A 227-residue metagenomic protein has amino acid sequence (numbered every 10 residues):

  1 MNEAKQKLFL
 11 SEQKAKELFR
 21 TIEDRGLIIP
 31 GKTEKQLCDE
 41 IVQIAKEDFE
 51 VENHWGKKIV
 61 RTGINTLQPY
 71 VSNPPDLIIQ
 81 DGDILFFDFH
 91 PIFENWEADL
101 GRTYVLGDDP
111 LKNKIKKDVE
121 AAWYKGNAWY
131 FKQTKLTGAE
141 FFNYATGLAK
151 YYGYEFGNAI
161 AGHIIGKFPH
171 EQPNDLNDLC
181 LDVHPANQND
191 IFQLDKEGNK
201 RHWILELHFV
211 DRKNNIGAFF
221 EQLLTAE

Functional and structural regions predicted by a protein language model:
M1-E227: Active-site neighborhoods and metal-handling regions in enzymes and metal-associated proteins
